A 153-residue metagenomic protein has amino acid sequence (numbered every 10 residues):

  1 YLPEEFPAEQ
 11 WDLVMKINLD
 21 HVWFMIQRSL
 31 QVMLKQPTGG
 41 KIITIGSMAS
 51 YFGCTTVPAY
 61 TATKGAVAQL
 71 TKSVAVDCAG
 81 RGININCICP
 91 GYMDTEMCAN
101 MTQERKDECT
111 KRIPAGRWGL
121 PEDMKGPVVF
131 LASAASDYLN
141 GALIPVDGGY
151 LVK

Functional and structural regions predicted by a protein language model:
Y1, F6, G53-T61, S73 (+1 more regions): Active-site loop-to-helix junction immediately N-terminal to the catalytic Tyr of the SDR YXXXK motif in Rossmann-fold
Y1-P3, P7-D12, C98, C109: Substrate-binding pocket helix/loop in short-chain dehydrogenase/reductase
E4, F52-P58, G80-R81, G116 (+1 more regions): Active-site loop immediately N-terminal to the catalytic Tyr-X3-Lys motif of short-chain dehydrogenase/reductase
I26, T63, T71: Active-site helix of classical SDR
S47: Residue(s) in the substrate-gating loop at a strand-loop-helix junction that position the organic substrate next
A79, N84, L139-G141: Short, small/polar-rich loop/turn modules that mediate ligand/substrate recognition or access, typified
R117-V146, Y150-L151: C-terminal substrate-recognition "lid" of short-chain dehydrogenase/reductases
